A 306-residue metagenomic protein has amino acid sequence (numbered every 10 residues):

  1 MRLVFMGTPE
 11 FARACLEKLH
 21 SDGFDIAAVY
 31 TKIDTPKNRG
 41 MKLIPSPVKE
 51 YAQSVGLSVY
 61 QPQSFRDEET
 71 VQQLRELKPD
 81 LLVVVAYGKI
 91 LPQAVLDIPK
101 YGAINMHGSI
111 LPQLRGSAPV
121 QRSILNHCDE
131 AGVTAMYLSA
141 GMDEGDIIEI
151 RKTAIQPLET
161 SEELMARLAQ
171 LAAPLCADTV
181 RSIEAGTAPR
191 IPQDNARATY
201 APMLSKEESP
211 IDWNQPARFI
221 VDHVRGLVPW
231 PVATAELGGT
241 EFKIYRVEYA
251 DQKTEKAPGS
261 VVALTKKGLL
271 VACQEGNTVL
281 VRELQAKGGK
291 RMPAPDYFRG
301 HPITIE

Functional and structural regions predicted by a protein language model:
M1-K42: N-terminal Rossmann-like dinucleotide-binding module
T8-F11, Q63-R66, Y87-K89, L227 (+1 more regions): Short beta->alpha connector loops
S21-D22, K32, L81-Y200, S205-E207: Donor/substrate-binding cores of folate-linked one-carbon enzymes
D25, G56-S58, G102: Conserved beta-strand segments of alpha/beta enzyme cores
A27, I104, G145-I148, Y245 (+1 more regions): A short, local hydrophobic-aromatic micro-motif
P36-K78: N-terminal glycine-/serine-/threonine-rich beta1-alpha1-beta2 phosphate-ribose binding loop of Rossmann-like
N214-E306: An anion-binding loop in the catalytic cleft
